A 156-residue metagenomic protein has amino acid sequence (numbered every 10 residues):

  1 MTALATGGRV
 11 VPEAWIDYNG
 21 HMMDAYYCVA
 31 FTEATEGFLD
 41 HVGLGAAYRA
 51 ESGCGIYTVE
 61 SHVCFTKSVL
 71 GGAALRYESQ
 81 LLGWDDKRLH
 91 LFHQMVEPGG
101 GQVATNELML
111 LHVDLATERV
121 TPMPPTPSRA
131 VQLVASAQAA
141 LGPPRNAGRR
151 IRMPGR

Functional and structural regions predicted by a protein language model:
M1-R76, L82-R156: Terminal targeting signals and extreme-terminal segments of soluble enzymes
